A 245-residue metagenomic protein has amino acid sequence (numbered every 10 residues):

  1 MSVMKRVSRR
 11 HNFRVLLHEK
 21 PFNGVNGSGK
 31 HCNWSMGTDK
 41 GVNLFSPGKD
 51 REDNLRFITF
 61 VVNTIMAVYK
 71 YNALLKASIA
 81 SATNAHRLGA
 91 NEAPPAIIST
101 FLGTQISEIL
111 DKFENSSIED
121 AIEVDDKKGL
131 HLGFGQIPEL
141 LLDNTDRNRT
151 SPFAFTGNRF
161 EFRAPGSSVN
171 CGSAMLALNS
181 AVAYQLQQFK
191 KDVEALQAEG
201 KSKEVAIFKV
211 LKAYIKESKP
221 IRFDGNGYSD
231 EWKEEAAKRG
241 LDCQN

Functional and structural regions predicted by a protein language model:
M1: Active-site acidic/histidine clusters and adjacent loop/turn architecture that either coordinate catalytic ions
M4, T64: Aromatic/hydrophobic pocket-lining residues that form π-stacking "cages" and hydrophobic walls in ligand
K5-R14: Secondary-structure boundary elements
V7, P21-F22, R51, R56 (+1 more regions): Acidic, glycine-enriched catalytic cores built around paired aspartates
F13, H18-G24, K30-H31, G37-G41 (+3 more regions): An acidic- and aromatic-residue-enriched active-site/binding cleft used to recognize and process polar
R14-L16, N26, N33-S35, L44 (+3 more regions): Structured core elements
S28-T59, N63, A96-T100: Acidic/histidine-rich catalytic neighborhood
